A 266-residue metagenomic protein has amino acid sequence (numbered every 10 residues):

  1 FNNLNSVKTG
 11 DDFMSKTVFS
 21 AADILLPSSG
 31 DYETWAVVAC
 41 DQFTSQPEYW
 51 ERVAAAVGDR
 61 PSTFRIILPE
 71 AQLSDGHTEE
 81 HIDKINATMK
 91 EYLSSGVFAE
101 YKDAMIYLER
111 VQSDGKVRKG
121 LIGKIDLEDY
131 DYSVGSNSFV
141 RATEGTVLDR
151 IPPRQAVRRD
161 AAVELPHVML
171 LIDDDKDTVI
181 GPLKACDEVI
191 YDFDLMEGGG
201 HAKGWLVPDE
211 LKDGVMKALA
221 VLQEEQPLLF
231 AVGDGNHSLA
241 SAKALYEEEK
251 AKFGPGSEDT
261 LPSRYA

Functional and structural regions predicted by a protein language model:
F1-F13: N-terminal amphipathic/basic-hydrophobic helices that include classical n-h-c signal peptides and signal-anchor
F13-G198: N-terminal extension/subdomain marker
R60, V163-P166, E224-L228, L261-R264: Short, well-ordered loop/turn elements at secondary-structure boundaries
S133, K252-D259: Intrinsically disordered, low-complexity coil segments
R159-V163, P208, A231: Short capping loops/turns at secondary-structure boundaries
M196-L229: Helix-hairpin-helix/helix-loop-helix acidic hairpins
M216-F253: Active-site beta-strand/loop microenvironment that shapes enzyme catalytic pockets
A240, L245, G256-A266: A conserved active-site cap/scaffold subdomain adjacent to cofactor or substrate pockets
